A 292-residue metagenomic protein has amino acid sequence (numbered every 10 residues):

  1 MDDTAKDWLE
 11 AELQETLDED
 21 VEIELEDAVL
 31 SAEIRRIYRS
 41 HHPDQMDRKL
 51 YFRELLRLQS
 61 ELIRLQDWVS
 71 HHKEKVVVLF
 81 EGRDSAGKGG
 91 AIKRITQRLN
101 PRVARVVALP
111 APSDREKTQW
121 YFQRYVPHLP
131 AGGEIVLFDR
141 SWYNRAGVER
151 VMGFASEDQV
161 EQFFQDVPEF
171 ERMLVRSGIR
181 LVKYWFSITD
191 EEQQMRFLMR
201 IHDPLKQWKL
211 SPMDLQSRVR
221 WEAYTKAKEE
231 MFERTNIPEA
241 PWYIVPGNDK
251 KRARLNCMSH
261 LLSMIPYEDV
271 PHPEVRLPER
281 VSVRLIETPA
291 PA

Functional and structural regions predicted by a protein language model:
D2-R57: Charged, amphipathic alpha-helical linker segments immediately N-terminal to NTP-binding catalytic cores
D47, R102-F164: Conserved nucleotide-sensing/catalytic segment adjacent to the nucleotide-binding pocket in NTP-handling enzymes
S60-S70: Pre-Walker A adenine-sensing motif
V78-E81, I179-E192, P212-Q216, I237-A253: Phosphate-binding beta-loop-alpha motif at adenosine-nucleotide cofactor sites
V78-T96: Glycine-rich phosphate-binding P-loop
Q97-V106, D269: Post-Walker A helix-loop "phosphate-sensing" segment adjacent to the P-loop in P-loop NTPases
V148-D166, L174-K226, H272-R280: A glycine- and Lys/Arg-enriched "phosphate-lid" helix/loop adjacent to the NTP-binding pocket of small-molecule kinases
K226-E229, E233-A292: NTP-dependent small-molecule kinase module
